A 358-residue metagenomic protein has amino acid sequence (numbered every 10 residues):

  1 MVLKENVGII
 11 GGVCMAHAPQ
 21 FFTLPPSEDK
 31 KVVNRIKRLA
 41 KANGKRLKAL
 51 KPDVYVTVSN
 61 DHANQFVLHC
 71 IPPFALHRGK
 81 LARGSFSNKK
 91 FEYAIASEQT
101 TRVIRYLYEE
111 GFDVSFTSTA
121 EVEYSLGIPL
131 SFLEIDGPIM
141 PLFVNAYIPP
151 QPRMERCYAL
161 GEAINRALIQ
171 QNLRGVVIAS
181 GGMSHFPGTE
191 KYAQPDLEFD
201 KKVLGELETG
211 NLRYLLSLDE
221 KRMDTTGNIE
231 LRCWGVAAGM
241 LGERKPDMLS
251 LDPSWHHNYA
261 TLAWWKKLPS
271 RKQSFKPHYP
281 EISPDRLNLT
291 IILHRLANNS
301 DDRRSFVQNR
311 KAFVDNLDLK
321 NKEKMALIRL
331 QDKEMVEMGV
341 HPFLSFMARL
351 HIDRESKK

Functional and structural regions predicted by a protein language model:
M1-D53, Q65-E162, Q170, E190-F275: Flexible, D/E/H-enriched segments
A18, D61-N64, K311-A312: Short active-site-proximal "capping" loops at secondary-structure junctions
R46, A167, F313: Short alpha-helical functional segments enriched in proximate histidine and acidic residues
D53-S59, L142, L173-M183: Beta-strand elements within well-structured catalytic alpha/beta cores of enzymes that handle phosphate/sulfate esters
Y147, R166, V176, P187-G188: Non-catalytic alpha-helical scaffolds and adjoining flexible linkers that form interface surfaces for assembly
N165, L204, L293-A297: Regular secondary-structure segments
G181-Y192: A structural signal for small-residue-enriched, beta-sheet-centric alpha/beta enzyme cores and oligomeric scaffold folds
L268-K358: Terminal, compositionally biased segments used for targeting/anchoring and flexible tails
